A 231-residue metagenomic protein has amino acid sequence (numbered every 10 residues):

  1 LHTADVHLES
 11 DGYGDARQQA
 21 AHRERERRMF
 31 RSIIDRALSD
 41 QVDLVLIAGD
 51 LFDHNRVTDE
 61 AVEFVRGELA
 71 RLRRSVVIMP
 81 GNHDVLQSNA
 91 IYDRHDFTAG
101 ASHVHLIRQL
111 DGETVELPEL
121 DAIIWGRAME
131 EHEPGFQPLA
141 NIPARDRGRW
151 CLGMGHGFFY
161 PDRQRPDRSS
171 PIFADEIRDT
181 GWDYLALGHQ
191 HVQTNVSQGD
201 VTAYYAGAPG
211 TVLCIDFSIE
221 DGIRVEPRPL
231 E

Functional and structural regions predicted by a protein language model:
L1, I123-W125, L213: Conserved beta-strand elements of the Class I
L1-E63, R147: N-terminal active-site segment of His-dependent metallophosphoesterases
H2, I47, L117, Q198 (+1 more regions): Generic beta-strand structural signal
E26, A140-I142, D221: A structural signal for the main folded, soluble domain(s) of proteins
L44, N55-P209: His/Asp/Glu-rich metal-coordinating catalytic cores of metallo-dependent phosphodiesterases/hydrolases acting on
D111-P118, Y205-E231: Binuclear metal-dependent phosphoesterase catalytic core
